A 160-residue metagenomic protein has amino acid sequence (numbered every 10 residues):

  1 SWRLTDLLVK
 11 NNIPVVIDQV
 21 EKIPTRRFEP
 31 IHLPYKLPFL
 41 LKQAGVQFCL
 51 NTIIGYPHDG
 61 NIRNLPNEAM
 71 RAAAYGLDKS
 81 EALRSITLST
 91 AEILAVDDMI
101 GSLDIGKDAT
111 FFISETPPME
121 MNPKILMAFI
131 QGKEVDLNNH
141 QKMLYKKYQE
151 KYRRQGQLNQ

Functional and structural regions predicted by a protein language model:
S1-R3: Histidine-anchored nucleotide/phosphate-binding helix
D6-P14, D18-K22, R27-S114, P123 (+1 more regions): His/Asp/Glu-enriched, well-ordered alpha-helical/loop segment that forms or immediately abuts the divalent-metal
Y56, Q131-Q160: Extracellular/periplasmic ectodomains of large secreted or surface enzymes and adhesion receptors
T116-P118: Small/polar (Gly/Ser/Thr/Ala-rich) solvent-exposed segments that form structured loops/beta-strands/short helices used
A128: Short aromatic-centered micro-motifs
